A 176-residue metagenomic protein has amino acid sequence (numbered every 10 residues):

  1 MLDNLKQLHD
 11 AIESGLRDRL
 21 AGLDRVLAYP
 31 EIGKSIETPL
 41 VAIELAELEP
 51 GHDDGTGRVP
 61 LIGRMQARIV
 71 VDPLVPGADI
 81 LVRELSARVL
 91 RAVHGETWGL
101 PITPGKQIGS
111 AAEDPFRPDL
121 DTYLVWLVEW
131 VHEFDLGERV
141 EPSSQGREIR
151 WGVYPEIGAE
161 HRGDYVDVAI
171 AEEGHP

Functional and structural regions predicted by a protein language model:
M1-E31, L48-P176: Charged, amphipathic alpha-helical segments and their flanking helix caps
E37-L48: A short, hydrophobic beta-strand-centered structural micro-motif
